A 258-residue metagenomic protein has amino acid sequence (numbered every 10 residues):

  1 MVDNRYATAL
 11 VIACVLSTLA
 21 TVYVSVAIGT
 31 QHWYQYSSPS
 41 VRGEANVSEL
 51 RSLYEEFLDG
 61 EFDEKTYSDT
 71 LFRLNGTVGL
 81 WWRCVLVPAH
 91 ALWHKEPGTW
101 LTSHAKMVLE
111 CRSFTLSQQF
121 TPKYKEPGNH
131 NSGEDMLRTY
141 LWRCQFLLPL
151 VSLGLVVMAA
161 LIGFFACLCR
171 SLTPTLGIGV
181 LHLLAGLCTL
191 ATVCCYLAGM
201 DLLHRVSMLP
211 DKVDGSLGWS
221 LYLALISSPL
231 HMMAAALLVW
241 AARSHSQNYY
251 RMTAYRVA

Functional and structural regions predicted by a protein language model:
V2-Y36, W142-G199, S227, H231-A241: Signature of small four-pass
Y34-R143: A surface-exposed beta-alpha-beta supersecondary segment
G60-F72, L203-S207, L230-W240: Juxtamembrane/interfacial segments around transmembrane helices
W82, P149, L221-S227: Conserved, well-structured core segments
T139, L153, G215: Short, contiguous, pocket-lining structural segments that sit at or immediately flank catalytic/ligand-binding sites
L190-Y222: Juxtamembrane loop segments immediately following a transmembrane helix
W240-Y250: Juxtamembrane membrane-water interface segments of multi-pass membrane proteins, especially cytoplasmic-side
Y249-A258: Non-transmembrane, juxtamembrane loop and terminal tail segments of multi-pass eukaryotic membrane proteins
